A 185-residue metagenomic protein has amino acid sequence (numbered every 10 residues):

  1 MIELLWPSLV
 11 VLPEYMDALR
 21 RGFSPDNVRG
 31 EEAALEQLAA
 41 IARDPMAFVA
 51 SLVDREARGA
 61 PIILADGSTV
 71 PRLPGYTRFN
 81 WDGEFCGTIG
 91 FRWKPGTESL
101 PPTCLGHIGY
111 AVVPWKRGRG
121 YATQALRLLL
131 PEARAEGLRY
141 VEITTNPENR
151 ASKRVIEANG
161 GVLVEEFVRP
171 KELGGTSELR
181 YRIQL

Functional and structural regions predicted by a protein language model:
M1-H107, P114, R169-L185: GNAT-family acyltransferases
L12-P13, R119, R150: Loop/helix-junction capping segments adjacent to catalytic residues or to phosphate/diphosphate-binding pockets
G109-V112, G118-A135, R154-A158: Conserved acetyl-CoA-binding loop-helix of GNAT-fold acetyltransferases
L128, T145, V168-R169: Proline- and acidic/polar-enriched loop/turn elements at helix boundaries
A133-T144: Conserved GNAT acetyl-CoA-binding A-motif
R134, A151, G174-G175: Short secondary-structure boundary/hinge segments and terminal tails
I143-K153: Conserved beta-strand-loop-alpha-helix junction that forms the acyl-donor binding cleft
E157-F167: Conserved acetyl-CoA-binding loop of GNAT-fold acetyltransferases
